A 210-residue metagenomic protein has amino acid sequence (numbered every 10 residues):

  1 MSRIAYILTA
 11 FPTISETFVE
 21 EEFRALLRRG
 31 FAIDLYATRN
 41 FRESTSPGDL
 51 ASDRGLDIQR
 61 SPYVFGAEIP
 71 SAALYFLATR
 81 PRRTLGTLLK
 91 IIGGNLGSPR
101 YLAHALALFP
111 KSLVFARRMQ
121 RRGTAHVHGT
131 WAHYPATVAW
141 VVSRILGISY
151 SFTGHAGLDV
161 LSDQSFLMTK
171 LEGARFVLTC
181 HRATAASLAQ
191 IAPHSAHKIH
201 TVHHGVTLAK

Functional and structural regions predicted by a protein language model:
S15-R29: Short amphipathic alpha-helix
L35, N40-A105: A conserved catalytic-core segment of Leloir-type glycosyltransferases
R60, L102-H104, V114-Y134: Short N-terminal targeting/anchoring amphipathic segment
R100, S149-F176: A conserved, positively charged/aromatic
G129, T179-C180: Short beta-strand scaffold positions
P135, A183-A185: Alpha-helix capping/helix-boundary segments
S165, A189, H197, G205-K210: Acidic anion/phosphate-binding donor-loop and adjacent secondary structure in glycosyltransferase catalytic cores
A183, H204-G205: Carbohydrate-associated surface elements
